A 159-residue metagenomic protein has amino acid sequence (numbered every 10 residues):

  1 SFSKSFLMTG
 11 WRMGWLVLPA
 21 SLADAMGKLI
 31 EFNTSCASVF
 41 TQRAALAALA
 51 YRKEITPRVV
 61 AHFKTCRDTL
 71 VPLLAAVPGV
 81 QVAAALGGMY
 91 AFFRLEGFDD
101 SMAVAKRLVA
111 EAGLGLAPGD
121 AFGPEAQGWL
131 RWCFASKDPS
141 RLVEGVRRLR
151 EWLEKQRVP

Functional and structural regions predicted by a protein language model:
S1-P159: PLP-dependent class I/II
